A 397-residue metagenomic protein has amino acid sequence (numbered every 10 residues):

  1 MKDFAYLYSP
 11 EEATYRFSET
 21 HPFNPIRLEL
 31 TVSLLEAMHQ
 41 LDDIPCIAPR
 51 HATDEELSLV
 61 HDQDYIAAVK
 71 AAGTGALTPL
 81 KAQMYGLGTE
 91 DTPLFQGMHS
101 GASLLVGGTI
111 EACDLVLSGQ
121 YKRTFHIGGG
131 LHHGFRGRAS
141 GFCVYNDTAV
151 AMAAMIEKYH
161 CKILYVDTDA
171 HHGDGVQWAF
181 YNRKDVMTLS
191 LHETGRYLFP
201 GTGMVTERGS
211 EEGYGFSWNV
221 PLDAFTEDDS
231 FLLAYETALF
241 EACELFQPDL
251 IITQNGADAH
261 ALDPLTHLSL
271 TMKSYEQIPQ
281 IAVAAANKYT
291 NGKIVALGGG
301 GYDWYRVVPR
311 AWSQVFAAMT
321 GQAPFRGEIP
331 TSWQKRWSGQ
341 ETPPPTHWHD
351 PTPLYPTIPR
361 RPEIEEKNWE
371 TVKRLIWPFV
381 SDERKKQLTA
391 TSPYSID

Functional and structural regions predicted by a protein language model:
M1-L59: N-terminal low-complexity, Ser/Thr- and acidic-residue-enriched intrinsically disordered segments
M1-L7, A13-R16, A76-D397: A general "terminal functional-core" signal
F23-P25, D64, L250: Basic, low-complexity intrinsically disordered segments
H39-D42, D64, G119: Short glycine-centered helix-capping/turn motifs at secondary-structure transition points
R50-T74: Charged, often glycine-rich, active-site loop that binds/positions anionic groups
